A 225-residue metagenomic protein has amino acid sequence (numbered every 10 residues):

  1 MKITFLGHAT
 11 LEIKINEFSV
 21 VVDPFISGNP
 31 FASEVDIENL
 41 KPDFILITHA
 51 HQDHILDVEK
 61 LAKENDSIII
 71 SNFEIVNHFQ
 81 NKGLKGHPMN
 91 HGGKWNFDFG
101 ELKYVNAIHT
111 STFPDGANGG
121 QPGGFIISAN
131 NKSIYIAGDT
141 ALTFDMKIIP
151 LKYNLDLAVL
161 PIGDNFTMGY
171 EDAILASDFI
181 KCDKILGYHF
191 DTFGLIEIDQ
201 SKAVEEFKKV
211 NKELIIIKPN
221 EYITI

Functional and structural regions predicted by a protein language model:
M1, K63-I68, K132-I134: Short active-site oxyanion
M1-S19, I26-N29, N96, K103 (+2 more regions): Zn-dependent metallo-beta-lactamase
E12-H51, L56-K63, E74, T110-G116 (+1 more regions): Pre-active-site segment of Zn-dependent metallo-hydrolases
V22-D23, P42-A50, I70-F73, Y135-T140 (+3 more regions): Active-site neighborhood of phospho(di)ester-bond hydrolases with catalytic His/Asp-centered motifs
G28-N29, H51-L56, V76-F79, G93-N96 (+5 more regions): Active-site environment of divalent metal-dependent phosphoester hydrolases
T48, L56-F113: Glycine/small-residue-rich loop that forms an oxyanion/phosphate-binding "nest" at active or ligand-binding sites
I68, Q80-G93, I174-I225: Binuclear metal-ion centers of metallo-dependent hydrolases, dominated by the metallo-beta-lactamase
T112-D178: Active-site-proximal loop/helix segments of hydrolase catalytic cores
